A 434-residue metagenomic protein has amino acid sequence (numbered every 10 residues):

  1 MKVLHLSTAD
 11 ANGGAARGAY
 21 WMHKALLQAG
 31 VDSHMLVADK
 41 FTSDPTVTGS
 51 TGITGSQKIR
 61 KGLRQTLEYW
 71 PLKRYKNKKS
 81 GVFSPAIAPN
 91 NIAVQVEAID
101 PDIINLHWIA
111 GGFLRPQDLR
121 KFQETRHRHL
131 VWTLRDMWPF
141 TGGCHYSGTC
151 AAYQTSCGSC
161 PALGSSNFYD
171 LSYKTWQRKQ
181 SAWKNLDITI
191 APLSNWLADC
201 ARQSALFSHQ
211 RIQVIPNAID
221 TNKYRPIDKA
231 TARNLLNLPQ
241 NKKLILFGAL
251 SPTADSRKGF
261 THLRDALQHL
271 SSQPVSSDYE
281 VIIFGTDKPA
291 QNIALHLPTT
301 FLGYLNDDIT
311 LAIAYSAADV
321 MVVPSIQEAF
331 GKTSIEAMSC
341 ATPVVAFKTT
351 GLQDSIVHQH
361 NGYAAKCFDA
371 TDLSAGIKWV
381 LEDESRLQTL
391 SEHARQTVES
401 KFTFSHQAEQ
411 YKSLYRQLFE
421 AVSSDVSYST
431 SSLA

Functional and structural regions predicted by a protein language model:
K2, D372-A375, W379, R386-K401 (+2 more regions): A short, well-ordered alpha-helix in the C-terminal region of glycosyltransferases
T141-Y146, S166-V214, I219-K223, K229: A short, active-site helix/loop in glycosyltransferases that binds the activated sugar's phosphate group
P239-K258, R264-L267: Conserved donor-binding/catalytic core segment of Leloir-type glycosyltransferases
P274, D278, G285-A312, A317: Nucleotide-activated donor-binding/catalytic signature segment of Leloir-type glycosyltransferases, i.e., the conserved
I326: Aromatic "clamp/platform" in nucleotide-sugar-dependent glycosyltransferases that forms part of the donor/acceptor
G331-S334, L352: Short glycine/serine-rich donor-binding loops of glycosyltransferases
P343-A346, I356: Short hydrophobic beta-strand element within catalytic cores of glycosyltransferases and related nucleotide-activated
H358-Q359, Y363-A370, W379-S385: Conserved acidic donor-binding segment of nucleotide-sugar-dependent glycosyltransferases
